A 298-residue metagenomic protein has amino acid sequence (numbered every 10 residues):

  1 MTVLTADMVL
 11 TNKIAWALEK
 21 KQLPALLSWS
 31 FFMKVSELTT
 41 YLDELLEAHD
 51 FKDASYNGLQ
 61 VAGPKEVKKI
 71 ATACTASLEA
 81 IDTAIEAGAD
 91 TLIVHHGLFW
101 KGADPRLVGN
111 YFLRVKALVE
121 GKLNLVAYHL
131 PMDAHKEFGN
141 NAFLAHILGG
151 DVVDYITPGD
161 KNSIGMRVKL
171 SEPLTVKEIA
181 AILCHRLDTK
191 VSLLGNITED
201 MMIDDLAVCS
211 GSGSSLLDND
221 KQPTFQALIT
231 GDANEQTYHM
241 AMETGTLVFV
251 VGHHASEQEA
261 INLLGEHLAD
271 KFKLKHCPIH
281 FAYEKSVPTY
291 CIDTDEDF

Functional and structural regions predicted by a protein language model:
I14, K20-K21: Polybasic, lysine-rich low-complexity intrinsically disordered segments
M33-F298: Active-site catalytic microenvironments in core metabolic enzymes, especially phosphate/sugar-handling
